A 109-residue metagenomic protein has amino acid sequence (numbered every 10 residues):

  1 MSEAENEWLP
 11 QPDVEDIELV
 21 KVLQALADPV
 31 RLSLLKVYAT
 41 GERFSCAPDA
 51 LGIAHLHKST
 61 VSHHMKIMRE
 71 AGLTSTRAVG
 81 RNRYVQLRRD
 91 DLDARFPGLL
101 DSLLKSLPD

Functional and structural regions predicted by a protein language model:
M1, Q11, L23, K58-S59: A subset of signal/propeptide-processing and intrinsically disordered low-complexity segments in secreted/extracellular
S2, S33, S45, S59-S62 (+3 more regions): Generic serine detector
S2-E18, K36-G41, Y84, R88-D109: Amphipathic alpha-helical dimerization/coiled-coil segments that flank or bridge DNA-binding/regulatory modules
K21-H57, V79-D91: N-terminal helix-turn-helix DNA-binding core of bacterial DNA-binding proteins
D28, H64, P97: Conserved acidic functional residues
P48-T76: Canonical helix-turn-helix DNA-binding module
